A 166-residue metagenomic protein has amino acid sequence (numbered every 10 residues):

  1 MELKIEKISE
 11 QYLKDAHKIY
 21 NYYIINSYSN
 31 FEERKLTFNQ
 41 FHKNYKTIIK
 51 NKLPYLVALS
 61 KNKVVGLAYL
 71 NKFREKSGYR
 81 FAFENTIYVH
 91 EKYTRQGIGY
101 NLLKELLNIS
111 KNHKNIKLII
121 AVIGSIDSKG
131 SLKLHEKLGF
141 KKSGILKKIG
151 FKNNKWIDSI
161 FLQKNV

Functional and structural regions predicted by a protein language model:
E2-A16: A short beta-loop-alpha structural element at the N-terminal edge of CoA-dependent acyl/N-acetyltransferase catalytic
L3, K63-L67, I157: Glycine-rich phosphate/pyrophosphate-binding loop shared by adenosine-nucleotide-utilizing enzymes
H17, N21-N44: Conserved GNAT-fold acetyl-CoA-binding loop/helix
L36-K92, L103, N165: Acetyl-CoA-dependent GNAT
T94, I120-L132: Conserved beta-strand-loop-alpha-helix junction that forms the acyl-donor binding cleft
R95-S110, K133-K137: Conserved acetyl-CoA-binding loop-helix of GNAT-fold acetyltransferases
S110-I123: Conserved GNAT acetyl-CoA-binding A-motif
I120-I123, E136-D158: Conserved catalytic-core motifs of GNAT/GCN5-like acyltransferases
